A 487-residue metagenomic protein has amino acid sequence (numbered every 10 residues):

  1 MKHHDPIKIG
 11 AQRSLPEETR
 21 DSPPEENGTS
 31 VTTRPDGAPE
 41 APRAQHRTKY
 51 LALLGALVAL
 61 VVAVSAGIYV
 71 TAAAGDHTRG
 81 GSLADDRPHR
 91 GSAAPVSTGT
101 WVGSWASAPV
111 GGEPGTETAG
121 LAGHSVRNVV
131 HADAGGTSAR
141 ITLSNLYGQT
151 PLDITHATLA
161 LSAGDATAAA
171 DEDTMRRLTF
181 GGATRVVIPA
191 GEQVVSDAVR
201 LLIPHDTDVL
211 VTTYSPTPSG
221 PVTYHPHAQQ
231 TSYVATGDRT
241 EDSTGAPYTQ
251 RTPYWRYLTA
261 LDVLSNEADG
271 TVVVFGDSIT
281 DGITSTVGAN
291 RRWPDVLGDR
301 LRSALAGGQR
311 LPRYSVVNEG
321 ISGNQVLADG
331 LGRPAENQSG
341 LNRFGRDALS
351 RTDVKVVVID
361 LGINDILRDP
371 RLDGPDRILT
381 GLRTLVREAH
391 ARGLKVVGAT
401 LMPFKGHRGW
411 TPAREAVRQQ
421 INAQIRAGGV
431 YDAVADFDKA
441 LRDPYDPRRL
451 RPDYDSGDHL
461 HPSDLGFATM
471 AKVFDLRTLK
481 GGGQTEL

Functional and structural regions predicted by a protein language model:
K2-G10, E17, E26-N27, V31-F275 (+3 more regions): N-terminal secretory targeting modules
W105, P151, A157-A160, D165 (+3 more regions): Conserved SGNH/GDSL esterase-like catalytic core that processes O-acyl groups on lipids and polysaccharides
S144, Y214, F275-S278, N318-G323 (+4 more regions): Active-site-proximal beta-strand/loop segments in catalytic clefts of secreted hydrolases
Q338, L372-R383, E415-Q419, D464 (+1 more regions): Non-membrane alpha-helical structural segments and their capping/turn regions in soluble enzymes
D365, M402-L487: Catalytic His-Asp segment of secreted/periplasmic serine-dependent ester chemistry enzymes
L382-H390: Surface-exposed amphipathic alpha-helices with a cationic face
